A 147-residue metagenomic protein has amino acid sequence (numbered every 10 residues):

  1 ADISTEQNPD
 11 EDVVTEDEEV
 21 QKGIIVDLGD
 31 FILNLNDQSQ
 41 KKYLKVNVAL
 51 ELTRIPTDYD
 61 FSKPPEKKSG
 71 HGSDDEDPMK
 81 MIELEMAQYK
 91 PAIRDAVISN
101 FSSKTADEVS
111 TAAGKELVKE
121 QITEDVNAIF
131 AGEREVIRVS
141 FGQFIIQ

Functional and structural regions predicted by a protein language model:
A1-Q147: Flexible, low-complexity charged segments
